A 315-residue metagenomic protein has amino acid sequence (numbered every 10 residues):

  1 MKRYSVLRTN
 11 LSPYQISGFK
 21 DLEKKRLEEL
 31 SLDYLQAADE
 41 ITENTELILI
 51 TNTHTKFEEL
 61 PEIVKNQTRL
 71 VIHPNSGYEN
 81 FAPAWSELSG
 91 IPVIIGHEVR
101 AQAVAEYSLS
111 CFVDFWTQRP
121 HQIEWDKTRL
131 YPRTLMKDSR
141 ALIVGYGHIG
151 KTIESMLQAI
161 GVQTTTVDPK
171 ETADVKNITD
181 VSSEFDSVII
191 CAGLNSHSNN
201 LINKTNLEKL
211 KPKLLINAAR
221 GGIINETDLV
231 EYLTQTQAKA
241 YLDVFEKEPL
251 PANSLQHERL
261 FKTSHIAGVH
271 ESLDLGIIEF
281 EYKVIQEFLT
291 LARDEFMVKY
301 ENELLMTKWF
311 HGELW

Functional and structural regions predicted by a protein language model:
M1-I94, D186, N203: An N-terminal-biased, well-structured beta-alpha scaffold segment characteristic of Rossmann-like dinucleotide-binding
R3, K137-R140, P212: Phosphate-coordination loops involved in phosphoryl transfer and adenosine-cofactor binding
K56-P61, K170-L255: Rossmann-like adenosine-cofactor binding region
I91-R140, M297-V298: Phosphate-binding beta-alpha-beta segment of Rossmann-like dinucleotide-binding domains, i.e., the NAD(P)
Y146-G147: Glycine-rich Rossmann-fold phosphate-binding loop(s) that bind the pyrophosphate of adenine dinucleotide cofactors
G150-K151: N-terminal Rossmann-fold NAD(P) dinucleotide-binding loop
A159-V175: NAD(P)-binding Rossmann-fold cofactor-contacting core
A219-W315: Rossmann-like dinucleotide-binding domain for NAD(H)/NADP(H)
